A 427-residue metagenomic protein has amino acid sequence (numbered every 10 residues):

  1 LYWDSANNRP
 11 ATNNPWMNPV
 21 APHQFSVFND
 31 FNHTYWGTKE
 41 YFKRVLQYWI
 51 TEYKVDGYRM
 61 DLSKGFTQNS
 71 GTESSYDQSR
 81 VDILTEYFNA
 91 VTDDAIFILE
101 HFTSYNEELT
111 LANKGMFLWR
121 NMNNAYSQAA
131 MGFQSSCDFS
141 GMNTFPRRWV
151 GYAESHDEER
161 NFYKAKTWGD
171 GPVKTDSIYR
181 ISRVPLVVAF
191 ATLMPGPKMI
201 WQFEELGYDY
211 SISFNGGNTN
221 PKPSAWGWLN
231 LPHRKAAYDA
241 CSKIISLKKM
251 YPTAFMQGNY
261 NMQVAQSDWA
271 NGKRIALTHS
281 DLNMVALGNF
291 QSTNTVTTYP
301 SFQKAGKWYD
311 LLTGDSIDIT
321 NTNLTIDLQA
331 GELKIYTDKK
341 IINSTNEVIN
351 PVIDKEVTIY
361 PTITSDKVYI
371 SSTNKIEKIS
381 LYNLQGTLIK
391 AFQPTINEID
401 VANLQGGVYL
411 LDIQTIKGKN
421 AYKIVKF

Functional and structural regions predicted by a protein language model:
L1-V55, L62-S75, R80-T92, I96: Substrate-binding/active-site clefts of carbohydrate-active enzymes
T51-D56, L62-E158, R180, A189-L193 (+6 more regions): Active-site-proximal helices and loops of the catalytic beta/alpha 8
Y163-S177, G217-S224: A solvent-exposed, charged loop/short amphipathic helix patch at secondary-structure junctions
V184-P185: Conserved interdomain hinge at the start of the Helicase C-terminal
P197-W201: Short helix/strand-capping turn motifs
L312-G314, K340, Q385, K417: Solvent-exposed strand-loop boundary residues in beta-sheet-rich modules
T320-S344, G407-Y409: C-terminal beta-strand-rich structural cap/linker in extracellular carbohydrate-active enzymes
I349-F427: C-terminal outer-membrane/trafficking sorting elements
